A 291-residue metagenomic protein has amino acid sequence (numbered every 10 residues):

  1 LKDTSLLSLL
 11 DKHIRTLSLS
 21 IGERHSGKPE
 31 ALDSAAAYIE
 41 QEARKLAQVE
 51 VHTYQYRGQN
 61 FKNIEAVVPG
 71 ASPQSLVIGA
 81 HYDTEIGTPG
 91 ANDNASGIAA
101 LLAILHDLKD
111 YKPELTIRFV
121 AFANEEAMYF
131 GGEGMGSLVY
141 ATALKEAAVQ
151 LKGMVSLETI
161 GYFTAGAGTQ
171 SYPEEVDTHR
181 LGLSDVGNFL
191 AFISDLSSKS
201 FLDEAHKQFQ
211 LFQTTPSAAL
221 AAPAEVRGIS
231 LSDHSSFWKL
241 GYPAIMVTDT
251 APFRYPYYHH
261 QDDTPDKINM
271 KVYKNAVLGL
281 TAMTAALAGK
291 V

Functional and structural regions predicted by a protein language model:
L1-S34, D83, Y255-D263: N-terminal capping segment at the start of a domain
S5, L9-K12, T16, E30 (+9 more regions): Extracytoplasmic/secreted proteins, especially bacterial periplasmic and envelope-associated proteins
K12-A71, S217-L220: A non-catalytic alpha/beta surface segment that caps or lines the substrate-entry region of metallo-dependent hydrolase
R15-S26, E40, R44-Q48, L105-P113 (+7 more regions): Sec-exported extracytoplasmic/periplasmic mature domains
Q59-N63, P73, K112-E114, Y242: Extracytoplasmic
E65, S75-G79, R118-A121, K152-E158 (+1 more regions): Structural recognition of the beta-strand scaffold that forms the well-ordered cores of secreted hydrolase catalytic
E85-D203, V226-I229: Acidic/histidine-rich catalytic neighborhood of metal-dependent amide-processing enzymes
T164-V291: Active-site-adjacent substrate-binding region of metalloamidase/peptidase-like peptide-processing proteins
